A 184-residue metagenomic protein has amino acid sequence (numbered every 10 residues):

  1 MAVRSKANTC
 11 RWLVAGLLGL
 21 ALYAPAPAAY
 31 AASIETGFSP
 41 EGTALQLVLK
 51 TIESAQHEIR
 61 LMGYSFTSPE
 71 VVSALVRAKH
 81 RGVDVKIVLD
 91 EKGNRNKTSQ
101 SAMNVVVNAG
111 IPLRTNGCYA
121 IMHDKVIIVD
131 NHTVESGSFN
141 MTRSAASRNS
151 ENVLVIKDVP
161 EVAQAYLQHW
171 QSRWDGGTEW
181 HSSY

Functional and structural regions predicted by a protein language model:
M1-N8: N-terminal secretory signal peptides that target proteins for export/translocation
L13-P25: Bacterial N-terminal signal peptides
A28-A31: Boundary at the C-terminal end of the N-terminal hydrophobic targeting segment
E35-G37, R60-G63, K86-L89, R114-T115 (+3 more regions): Structural recognition of the beta-strand scaffold that forms the well-ordered cores of secreted hydrolase catalytic
E41-G42: Extracytoplasmic Gram-positive cell-surface binding/anchoring modules and repeats
K50, S54-I111: Primarily the HKD phosphodiesterase
S65-P69, E91-R95, Y119-M122, T133-V134 (+2 more regions): Solvent-exposed loop/turn segments at secondary-structure junctions within structured extracellular/periplasmic domains
T133-Y184: Signature of lipid phosphatidyltransferase scaffolds
